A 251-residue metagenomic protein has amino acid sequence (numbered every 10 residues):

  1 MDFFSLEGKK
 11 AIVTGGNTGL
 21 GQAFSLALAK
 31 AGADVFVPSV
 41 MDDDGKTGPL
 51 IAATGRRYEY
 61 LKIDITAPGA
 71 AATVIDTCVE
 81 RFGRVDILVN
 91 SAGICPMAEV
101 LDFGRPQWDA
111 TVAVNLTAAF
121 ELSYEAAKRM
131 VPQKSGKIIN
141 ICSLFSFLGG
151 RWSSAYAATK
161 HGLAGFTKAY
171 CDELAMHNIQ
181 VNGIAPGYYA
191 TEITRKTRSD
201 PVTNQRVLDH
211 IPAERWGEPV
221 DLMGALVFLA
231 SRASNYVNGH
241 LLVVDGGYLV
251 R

Functional and structural regions predicted by a protein language model:
D2, L148, V227, N238-R251: Short C-terminal tail/terminal secondary-structure segment of NAD(P)H-dependent dehydrogenase/reductase domains
K10, N17-T18: Conserved glycine-rich cofactor-binding loop
E99-V100, G104-V112, V207: Substrate-binding pocket helix/loop in short-chain dehydrogenase/reductase
F103, G149-A157, A169: Active-site loop-to-helix junction immediately N-terminal to the catalytic Tyr of the SDR YXXXK motif in Rossmann-fold
S123, T159, T167: Active-site helix of classical SDR
S143: Residue(s) in the substrate-gating loop at a strand-loop-helix junction that position the organic substrate next
A175, Q180, V237-G239: Short, small/polar-rich loop/turn modules that mediate ligand/substrate recognition or access, typified
